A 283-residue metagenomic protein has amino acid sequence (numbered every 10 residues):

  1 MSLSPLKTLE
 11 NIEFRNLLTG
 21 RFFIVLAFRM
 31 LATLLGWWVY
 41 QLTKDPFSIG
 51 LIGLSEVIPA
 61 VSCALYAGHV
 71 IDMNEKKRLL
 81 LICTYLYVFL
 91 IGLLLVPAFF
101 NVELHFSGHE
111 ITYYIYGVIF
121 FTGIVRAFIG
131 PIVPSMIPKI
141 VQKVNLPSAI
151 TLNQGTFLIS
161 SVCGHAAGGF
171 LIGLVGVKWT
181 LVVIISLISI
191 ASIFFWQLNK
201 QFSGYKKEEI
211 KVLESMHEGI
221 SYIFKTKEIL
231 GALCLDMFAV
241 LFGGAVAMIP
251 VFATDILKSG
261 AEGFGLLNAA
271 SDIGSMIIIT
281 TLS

Functional and structural regions predicted by a protein language model:
M1-F14, K200-C234: Juxtamembrane intracellular "pre-TM" segments in multi-pass secondary transporters
R15-L35, L54-I71, E75-L90, Y113-I172 (+5 more regions): Substrate-agnostic recognition of the 12-TM MFS/MFS-like secondary transporter fold
M30, V175-L181, S221-I279: A single, central transmembrane helix in multi-pass transporters
L31, T43-G50, T151, A261-N268: Small-residue hotspots at the loop-to-helix junctions and early N-terminal turns of transmembrane alpha-helices
T33, G92-F99, S189-Q197, T280: Membrane-embedded alpha-helical segments of multi-pass transporters/permeases
W38-L42, M73, M136-I140, F252-L257: Helix-to-coil boundary motifs at intracellular loop junctions of multi-pass secondary transporters
Y85-G108: C-terminal ends and interior cores of transmembrane alpha-helices in multi-pass membrane transporters/permeases
N101, S135, K139, L181-I210: Helix-loop junctions on the cytosolic side of multi-pass membrane transporters, especially the intracellular loop
